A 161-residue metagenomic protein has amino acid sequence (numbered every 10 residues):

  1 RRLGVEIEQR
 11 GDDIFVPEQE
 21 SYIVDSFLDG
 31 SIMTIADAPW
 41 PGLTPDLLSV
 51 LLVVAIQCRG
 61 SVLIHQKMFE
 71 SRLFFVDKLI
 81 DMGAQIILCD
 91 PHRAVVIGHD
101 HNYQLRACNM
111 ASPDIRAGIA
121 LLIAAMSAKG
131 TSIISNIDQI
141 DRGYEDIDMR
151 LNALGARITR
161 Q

Functional and structural regions predicted by a protein language model:
R1-Q161: Short, structured segments at the rim of ligand-binding sites
